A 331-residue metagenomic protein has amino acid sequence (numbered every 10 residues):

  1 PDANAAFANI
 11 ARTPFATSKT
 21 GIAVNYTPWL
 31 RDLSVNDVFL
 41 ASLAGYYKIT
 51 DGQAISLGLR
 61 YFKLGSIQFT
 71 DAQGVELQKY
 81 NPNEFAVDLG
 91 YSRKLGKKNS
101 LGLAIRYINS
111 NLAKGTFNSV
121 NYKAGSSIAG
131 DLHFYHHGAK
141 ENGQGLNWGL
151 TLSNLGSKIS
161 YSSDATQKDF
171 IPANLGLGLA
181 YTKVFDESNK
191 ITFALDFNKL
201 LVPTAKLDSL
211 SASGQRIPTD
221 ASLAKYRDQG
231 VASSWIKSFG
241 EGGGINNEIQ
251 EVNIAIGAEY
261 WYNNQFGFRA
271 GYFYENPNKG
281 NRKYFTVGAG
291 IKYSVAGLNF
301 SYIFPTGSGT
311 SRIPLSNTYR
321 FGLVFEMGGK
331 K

Functional and structural regions predicted by a protein language model:
P1-K331: Subset of outer-membrane beta-barrel
